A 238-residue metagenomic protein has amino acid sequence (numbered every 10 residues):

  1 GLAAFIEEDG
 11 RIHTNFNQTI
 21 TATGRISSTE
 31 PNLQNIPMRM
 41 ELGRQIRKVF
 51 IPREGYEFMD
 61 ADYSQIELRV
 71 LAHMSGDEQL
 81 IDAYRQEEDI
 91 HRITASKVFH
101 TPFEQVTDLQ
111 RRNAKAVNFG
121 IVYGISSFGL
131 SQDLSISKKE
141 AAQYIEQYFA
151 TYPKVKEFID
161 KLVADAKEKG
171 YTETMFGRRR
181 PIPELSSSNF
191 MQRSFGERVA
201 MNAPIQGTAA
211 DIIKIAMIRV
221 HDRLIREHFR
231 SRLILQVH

Functional and structural regions predicted by a protein language model:
G1-H238: Conserved catalytic core of nucleotide polymerization and phosphodiester-bond processing enzymes
